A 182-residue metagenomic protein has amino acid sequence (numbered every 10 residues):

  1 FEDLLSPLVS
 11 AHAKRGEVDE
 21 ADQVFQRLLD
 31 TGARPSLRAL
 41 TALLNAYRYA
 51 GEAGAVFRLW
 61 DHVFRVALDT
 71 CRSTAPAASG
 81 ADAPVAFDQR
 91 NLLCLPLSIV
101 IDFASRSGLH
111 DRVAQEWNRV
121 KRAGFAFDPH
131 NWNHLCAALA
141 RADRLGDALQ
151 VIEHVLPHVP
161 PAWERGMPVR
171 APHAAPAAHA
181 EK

Functional and structural regions predicted by a protein language model:
F1-K182: A basic, Ser/Thr-enriched alpha-helical scaffold prevalent in eukaryotic organelle gene-expression machinery
